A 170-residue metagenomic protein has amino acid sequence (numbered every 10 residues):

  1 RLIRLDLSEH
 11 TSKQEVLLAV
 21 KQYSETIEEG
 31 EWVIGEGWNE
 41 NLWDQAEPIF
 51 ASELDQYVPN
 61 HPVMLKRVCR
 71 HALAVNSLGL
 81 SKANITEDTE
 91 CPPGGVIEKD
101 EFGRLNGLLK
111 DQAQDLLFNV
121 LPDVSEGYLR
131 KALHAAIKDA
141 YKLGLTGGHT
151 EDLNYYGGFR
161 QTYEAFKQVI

Functional and structural regions predicted by a protein language model:
R1-I170: Divalent metal-binding segments
